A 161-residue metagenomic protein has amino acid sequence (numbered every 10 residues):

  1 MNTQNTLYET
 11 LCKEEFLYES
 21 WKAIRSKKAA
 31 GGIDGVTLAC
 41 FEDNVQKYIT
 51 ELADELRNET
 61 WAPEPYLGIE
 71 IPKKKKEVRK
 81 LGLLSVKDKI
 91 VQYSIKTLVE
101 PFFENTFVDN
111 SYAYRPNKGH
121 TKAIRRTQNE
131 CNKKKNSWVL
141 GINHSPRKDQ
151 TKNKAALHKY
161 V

Functional and structural regions predicted by a protein language model:
M1-K47: Non-catalytic, polymerase-adjacent accessory regions of viral genome-replication enzymes
C12-A29, Y66-E70, K96-F102, N132: Short, compositionally biased low-complexity segments
S20-I24, I33-A39, P63-E70, N105-Y112 (+1 more regions): Short coil/turn segments at secondary-structure boundaries
A30-T37, G82, T121-V161: Conserved catalytic palm subdomain of right-hand nucleotidyl-transferase polymerases, strongest for RNA-directed enzymes
C40, L83-V86, Y114-K118: Conserved, non-catalytic sequence blocks in retroelement Pol enzymes and Pol-derived host proteins
C40-P65: Amphipathic alpha-helical blocks
I71-P72, V78: Alpha-helical transmembrane segments and immediately membrane-proximal extracytoplasmic
V78-F107: Conserved pre-motif C helix in the palm subdomain of viral-like polymerases
